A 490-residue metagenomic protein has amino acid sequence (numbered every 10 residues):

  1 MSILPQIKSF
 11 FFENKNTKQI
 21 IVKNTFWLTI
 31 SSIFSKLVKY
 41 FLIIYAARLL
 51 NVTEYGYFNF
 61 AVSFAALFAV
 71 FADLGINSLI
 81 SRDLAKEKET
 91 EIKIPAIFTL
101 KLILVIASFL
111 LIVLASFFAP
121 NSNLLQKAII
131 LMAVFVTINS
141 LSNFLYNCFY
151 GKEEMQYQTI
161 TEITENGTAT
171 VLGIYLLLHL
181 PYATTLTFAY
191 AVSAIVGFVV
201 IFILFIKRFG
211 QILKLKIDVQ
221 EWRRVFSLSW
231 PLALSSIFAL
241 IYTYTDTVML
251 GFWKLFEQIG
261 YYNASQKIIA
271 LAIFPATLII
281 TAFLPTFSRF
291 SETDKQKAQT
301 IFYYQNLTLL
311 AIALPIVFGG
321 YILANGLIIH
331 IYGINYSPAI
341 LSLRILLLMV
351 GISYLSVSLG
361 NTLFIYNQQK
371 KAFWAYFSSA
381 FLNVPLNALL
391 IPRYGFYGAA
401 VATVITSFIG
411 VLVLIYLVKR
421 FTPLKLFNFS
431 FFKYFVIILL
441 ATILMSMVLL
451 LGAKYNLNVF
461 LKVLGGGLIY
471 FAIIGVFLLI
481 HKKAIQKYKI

Functional and structural regions predicted by a protein language model:
S2-K18, A183-T187, I201-T243, T286-T300 (+1 more regions): Interhelical loop/hinge segments that connect adjacent transmembrane helices in multipass membrane
S2-P5, S9, Q19-N77, F109 (+5 more regions): Signature of the first transmembrane helix
I3-L4, I33, A72, F98-S122 (+10 more regions): Alpha-helical transmembrane segments of multi-pass membrane transport and lipid-handling proteins
N24-K39, E165, A189-G197, I201 (+5 more regions): Transmembrane helical elements of multi-pass membrane transporters/channels
I44, A72-K88, F98, G151 (+3 more regions): Helix-loop junctions and terminal segments of transmembrane helices in multi-pass membrane transport/translocation
R82-K88, I138-T161, L347-S378: Membrane-interface junctions at transmembrane-helix termini in multi-pass inner-membrane proteins
Q126, I130, T159-K207, F377-L382 (+2 more regions): Hydrophobic alpha-helical transmembrane segments
S379-L382, F429-I485: Transmembrane alpha-helical segments of multi-pass transport proteins
